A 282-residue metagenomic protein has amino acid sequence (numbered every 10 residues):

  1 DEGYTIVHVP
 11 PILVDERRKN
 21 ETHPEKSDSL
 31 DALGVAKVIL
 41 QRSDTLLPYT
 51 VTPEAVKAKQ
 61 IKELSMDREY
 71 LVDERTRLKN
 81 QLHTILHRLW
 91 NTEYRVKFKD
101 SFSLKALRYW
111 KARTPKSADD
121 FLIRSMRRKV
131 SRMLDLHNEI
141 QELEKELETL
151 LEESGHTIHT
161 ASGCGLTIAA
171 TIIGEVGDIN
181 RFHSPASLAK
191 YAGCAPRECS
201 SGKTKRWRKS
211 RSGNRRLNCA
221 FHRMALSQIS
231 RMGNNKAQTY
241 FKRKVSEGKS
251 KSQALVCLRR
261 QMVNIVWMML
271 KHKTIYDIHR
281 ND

Functional and structural regions predicted by a protein language model:
D1-I6: Glycine/alanine-rich phosphate-binding loops at beta-alpha junctions
V7-T50, T204-S212, I229: Short alpha-helix plus adjacent loop in nuclease-associated cores
Q41-I61, A112-P115: Short, charge-rich amphipathic alpha-helices with coiled-coil/heptad character
R42-L47, L78-K79, H137-Q141, G177-R181 (+2 more regions): Short helix-capping/linker segments at secondary-structure and domain boundaries
K59, L64-T157: Glycine-rich, often acidic, oxyanion-interacting loops/wings at catalytic, nucleic-acid, or phospho-protein interfaces
H159-T160, L166-K251: Phosphate-backbone recognition surface of nucleic-acid-processing proteins
M232-D282: Acidic, carboxylate-rich catalytic segments that either coordinate divalent cations
